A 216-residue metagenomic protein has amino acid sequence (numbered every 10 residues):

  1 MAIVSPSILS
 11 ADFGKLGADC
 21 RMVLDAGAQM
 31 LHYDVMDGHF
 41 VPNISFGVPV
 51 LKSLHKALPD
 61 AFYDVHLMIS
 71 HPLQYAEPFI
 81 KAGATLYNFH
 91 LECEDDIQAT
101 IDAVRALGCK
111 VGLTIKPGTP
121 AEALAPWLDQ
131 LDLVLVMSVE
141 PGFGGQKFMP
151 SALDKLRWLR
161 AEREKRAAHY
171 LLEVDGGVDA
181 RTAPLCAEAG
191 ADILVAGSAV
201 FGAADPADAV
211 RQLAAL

Functional and structural regions predicted by a protein language model:
M1-N88, E94-D96, A103-A106, K110-V111 (+7 more regions): Conserved N-terminal beta1-alpha1 strand-loop-helix module at the mouth
I3, T114, L135-S138, E173 (+1 more regions): Conserved beta-strand segments that form the floor/walls of ligand-binding pockets within enzyme and binding domains
V35, L91, I115-P117, S138-V139 (+2 more regions): Short secondary-structure boundary segments
P141-G144, E188: Short acidic, Gly/Pro-enriched loop/turn segments at secondary-structure junctions
Y170-G176: Conserved Lys-Pro-Asp/Glu-containing loop-to-beta segment of HAD-superfamily phosphomonoesterases, centered on
G177-A189: Acidic, divalent-metal-coordinating active-site segment for phosphoryl/phosphodiester hydrolysis, typified by short
A191-A196, F201-G202: Acidic, Mg2+-coordinating phosphoryl-transfer loop and its flanking beta/alpha structural elements, shared across
